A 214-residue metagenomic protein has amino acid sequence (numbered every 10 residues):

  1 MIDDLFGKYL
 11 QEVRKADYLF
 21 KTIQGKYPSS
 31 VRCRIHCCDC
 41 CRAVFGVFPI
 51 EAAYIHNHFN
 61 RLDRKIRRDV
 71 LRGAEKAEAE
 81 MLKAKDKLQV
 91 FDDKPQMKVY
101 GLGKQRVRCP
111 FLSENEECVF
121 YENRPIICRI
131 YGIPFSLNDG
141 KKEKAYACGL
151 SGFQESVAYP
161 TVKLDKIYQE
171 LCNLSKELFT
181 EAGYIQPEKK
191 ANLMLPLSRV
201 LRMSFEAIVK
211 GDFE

Functional and structural regions predicted by a protein language model:
M1-D39, A43-E214: Short loop/turn segments that flank or connect secondary-structure elements
